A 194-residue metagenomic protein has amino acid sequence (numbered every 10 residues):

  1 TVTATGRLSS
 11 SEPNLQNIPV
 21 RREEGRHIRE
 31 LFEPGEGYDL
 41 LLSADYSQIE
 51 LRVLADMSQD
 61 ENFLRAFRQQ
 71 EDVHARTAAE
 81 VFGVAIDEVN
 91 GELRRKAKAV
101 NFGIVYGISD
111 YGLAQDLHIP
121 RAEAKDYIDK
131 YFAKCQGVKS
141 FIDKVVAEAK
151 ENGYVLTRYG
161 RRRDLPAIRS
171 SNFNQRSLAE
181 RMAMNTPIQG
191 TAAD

Functional and structural regions predicted by a protein language model:
T1-R76, E80-R95, Y111-G112, E123: Catalytic nucleotidyl-transfer cores of nucleotide-processing enzymes
T3, A79-D194: Conserved catalytic core of nucleic-acid polymerases
